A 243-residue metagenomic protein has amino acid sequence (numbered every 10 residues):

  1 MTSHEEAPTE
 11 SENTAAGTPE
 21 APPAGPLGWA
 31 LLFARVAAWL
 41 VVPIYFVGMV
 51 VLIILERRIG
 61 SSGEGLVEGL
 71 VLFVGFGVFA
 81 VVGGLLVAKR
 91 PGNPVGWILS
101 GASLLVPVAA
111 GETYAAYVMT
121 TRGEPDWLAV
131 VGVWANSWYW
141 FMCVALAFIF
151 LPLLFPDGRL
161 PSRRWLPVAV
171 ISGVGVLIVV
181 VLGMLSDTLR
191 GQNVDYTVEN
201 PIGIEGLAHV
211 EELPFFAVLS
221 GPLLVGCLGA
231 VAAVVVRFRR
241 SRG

Functional and structural regions predicted by a protein language model:
T2-G243: Alpha-helical transmembrane segments of multi-pass integral membrane proteins
